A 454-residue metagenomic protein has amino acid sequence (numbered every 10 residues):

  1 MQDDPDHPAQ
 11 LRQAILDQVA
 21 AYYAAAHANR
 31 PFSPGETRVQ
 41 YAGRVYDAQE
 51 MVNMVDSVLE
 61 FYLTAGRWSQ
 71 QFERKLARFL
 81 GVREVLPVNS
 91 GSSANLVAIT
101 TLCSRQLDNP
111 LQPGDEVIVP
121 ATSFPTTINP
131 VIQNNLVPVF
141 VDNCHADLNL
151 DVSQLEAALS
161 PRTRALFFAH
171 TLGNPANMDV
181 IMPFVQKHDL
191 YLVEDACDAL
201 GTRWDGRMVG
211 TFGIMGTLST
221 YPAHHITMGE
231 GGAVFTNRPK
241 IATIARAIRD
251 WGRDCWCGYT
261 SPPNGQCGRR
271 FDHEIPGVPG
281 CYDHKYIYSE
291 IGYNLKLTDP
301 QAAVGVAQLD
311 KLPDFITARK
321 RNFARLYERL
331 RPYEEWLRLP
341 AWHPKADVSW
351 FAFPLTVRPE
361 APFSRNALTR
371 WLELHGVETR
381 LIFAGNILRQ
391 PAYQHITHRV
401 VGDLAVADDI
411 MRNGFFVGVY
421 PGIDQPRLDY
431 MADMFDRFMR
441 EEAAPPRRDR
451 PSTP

Functional and structural regions predicted by a protein language model:
M1-L63, S289: N-terminal "arm"/small-domain region of PLP-dependent enzymes with the aminotransferase-like
Y62, R67-E116, N129-N134, F140-V141 (+1 more regions): Phosphate-binding glycine-rich loop
Q70-R74, V82-V85, S92, S153 (+4 more regions): PLP-dependent aminotransferase class I/II
L86, I118, V139, L192-V193 (+3 more regions): Structural detector of well-ordered beta-strand residues that form the stable sheet scaffold of enzyme domains
S104-A196, R203: PLP-dependent aminotransferase-like
E194-M228, T243, K285-I287: Conserved active-site segment immediately N-terminal to the catalytic lysine that forms the internal aldimine
L218-S219, G232-R238, V306: Short beta-strand-to-turn element immediately C-terminal to the catalytic PLP-Schiff-base lysine in fold type I
